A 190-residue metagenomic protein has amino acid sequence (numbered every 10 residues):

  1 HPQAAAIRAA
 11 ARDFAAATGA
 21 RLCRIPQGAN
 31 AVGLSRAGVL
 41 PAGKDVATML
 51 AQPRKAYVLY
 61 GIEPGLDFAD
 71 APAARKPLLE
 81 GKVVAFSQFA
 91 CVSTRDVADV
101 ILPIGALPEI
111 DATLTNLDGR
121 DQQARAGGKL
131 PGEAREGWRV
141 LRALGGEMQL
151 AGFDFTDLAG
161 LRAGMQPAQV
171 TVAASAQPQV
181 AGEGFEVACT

Functional and structural regions predicted by a protein language model:
H1-Q169: Non-catalytic alpha/beta scaffold blocks inside enzyme catalytic domains
L158-T190: Long, low-complexity segments enriched in small/aliphatic residues
